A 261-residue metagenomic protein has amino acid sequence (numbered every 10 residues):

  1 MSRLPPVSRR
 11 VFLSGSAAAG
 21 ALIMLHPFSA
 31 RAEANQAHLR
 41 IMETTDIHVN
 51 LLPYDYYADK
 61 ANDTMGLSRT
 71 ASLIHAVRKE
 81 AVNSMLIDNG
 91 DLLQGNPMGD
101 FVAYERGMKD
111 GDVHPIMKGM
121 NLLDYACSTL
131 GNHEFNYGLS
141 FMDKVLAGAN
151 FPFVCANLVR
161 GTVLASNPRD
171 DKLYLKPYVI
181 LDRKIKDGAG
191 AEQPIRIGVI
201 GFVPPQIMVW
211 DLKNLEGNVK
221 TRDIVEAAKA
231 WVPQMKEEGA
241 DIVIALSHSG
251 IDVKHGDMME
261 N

Functional and structural regions predicted by a protein language model:
R3-L4, V11-N261: Acidic, metal/ion-coordinating pockets
